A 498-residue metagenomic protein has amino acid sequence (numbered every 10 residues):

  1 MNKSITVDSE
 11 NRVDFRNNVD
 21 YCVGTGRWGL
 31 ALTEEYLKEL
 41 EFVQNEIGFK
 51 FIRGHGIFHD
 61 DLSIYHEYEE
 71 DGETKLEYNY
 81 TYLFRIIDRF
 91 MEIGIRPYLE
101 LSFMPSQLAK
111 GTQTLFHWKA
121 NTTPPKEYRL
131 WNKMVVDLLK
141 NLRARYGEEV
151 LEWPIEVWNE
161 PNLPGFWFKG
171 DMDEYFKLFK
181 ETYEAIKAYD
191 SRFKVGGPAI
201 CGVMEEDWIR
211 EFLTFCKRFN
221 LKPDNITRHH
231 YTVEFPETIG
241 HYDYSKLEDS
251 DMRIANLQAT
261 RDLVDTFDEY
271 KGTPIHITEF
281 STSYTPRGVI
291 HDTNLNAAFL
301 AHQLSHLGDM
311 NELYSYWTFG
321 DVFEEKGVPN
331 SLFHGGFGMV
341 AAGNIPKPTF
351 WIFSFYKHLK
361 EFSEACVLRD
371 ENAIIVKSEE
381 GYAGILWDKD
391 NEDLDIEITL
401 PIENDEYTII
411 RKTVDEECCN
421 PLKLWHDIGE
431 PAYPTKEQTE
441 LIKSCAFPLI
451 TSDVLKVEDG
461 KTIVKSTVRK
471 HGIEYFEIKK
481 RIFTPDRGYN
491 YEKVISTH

Functional and structural regions predicted by a protein language model:
M1-G48, K470, K480-H498: Mature N-terminal, pre-catalytic/accessory segment of carbohydrate-active enzymes
S9, L30-Q44, N141, E206-C216 (+1 more regions): Short, acidic/polar
E39, V233-G288, E312-D321: Glycoside hydrolase catalytic-domain groove-lining segments
I47-E248: Substrate-binding cleft and catalytic face of glycoside hydrolase catalytic domains, especially the flexible beta-alpha
I277-E397: Aromatic/acidic polysaccharide-binding cleft in carbohydrate-active enzymes
R287-E325, S378, N404-I450: Substrate-binding clefts and catalytic carboxylate motifs of secreted carbohydrate-active enzymes
D370-D427, K470-E477, I482-P485: Carbohydrate-binding surface patches
A432-H498: C-terminal beta-strand-rich structural cap/linker in extracellular carbohydrate-active enzymes
